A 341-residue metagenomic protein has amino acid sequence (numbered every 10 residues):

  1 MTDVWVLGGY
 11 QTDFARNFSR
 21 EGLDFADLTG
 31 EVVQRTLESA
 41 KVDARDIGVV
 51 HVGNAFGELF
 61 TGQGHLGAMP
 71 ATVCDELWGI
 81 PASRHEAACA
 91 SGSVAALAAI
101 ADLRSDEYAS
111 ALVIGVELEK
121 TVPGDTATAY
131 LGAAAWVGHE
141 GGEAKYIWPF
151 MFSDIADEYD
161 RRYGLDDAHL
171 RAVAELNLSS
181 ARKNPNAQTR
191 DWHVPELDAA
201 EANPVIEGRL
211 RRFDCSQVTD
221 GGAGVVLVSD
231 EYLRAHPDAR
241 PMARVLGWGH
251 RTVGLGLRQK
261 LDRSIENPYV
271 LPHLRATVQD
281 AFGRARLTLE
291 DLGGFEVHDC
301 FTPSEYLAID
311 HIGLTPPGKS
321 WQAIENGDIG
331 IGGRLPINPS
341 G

Functional and structural regions predicted by a protein language model:
M1-A26, G138-H139, R161-R162, R171-E175 (+3 more regions): Condensing-enzyme catalytic core mediating Claisen C-C bond formation in acyl metabolism
M1-C89, A98, E158-D166, Q188-T189 (+4 more regions): Conserved active-site "lid/cap" helical segment
T12, E38-V42, A71-G79, R104-A109 (+10 more regions): Generic secondary-structure signature for well-ordered alpha-helical cores
F18-S19, G62-G64, L97, V122-T128 (+4 more regions): Short acidic, glycine/serine/threonine-rich loops at helix termini
A44-N54, P81-A87, S110-V116, A168-L176 (+4 more regions): Beta-strand segments within the central parallel beta-sheet cores of soluble alpha/beta enzyme folds
G57-H65, L255-L261, D299-W321, G333: Short glycine/threonine-rich loop-to-helix capping motif typified by GTGT followed within a few residues by an Asp-Pro
G57-S110, I114, L118-M151, D191-Q217 (+3 more regions): Conserved catalytic cysteine-centered active-site region of acyl-thioester-dependent Claisen-condensing enzymes
A144-A200: N-terminal leader/propeptide and maturation segments of large enzyme subunits in energy/redox metabolism and hydrolases
